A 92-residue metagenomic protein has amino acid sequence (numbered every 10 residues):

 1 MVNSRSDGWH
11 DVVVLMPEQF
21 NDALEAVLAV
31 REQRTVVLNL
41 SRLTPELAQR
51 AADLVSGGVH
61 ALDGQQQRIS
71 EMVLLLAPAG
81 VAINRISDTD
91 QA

Functional and structural regions predicted by a protein language model:
M1-T44, Q49-A92: Positively charged, small/polar-rich N-terminal and surface patches that mediate targeting and assembly and bind
